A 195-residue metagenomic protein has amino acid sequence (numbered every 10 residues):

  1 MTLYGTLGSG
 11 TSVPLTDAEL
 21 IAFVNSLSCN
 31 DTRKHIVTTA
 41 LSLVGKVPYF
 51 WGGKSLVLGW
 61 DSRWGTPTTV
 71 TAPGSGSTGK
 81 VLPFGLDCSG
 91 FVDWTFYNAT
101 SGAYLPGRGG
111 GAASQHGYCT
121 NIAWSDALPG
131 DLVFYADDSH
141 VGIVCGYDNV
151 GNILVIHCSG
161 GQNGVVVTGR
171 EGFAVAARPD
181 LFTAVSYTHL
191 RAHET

Functional and structural regions predicted by a protein language model:
T2-S89, W94-A99: N-terminal capping segments
P48-L86, F134-A177: Glycine-rich catalytic cores of cysteine/serine-nucleophile enzymes that process amide/ester linkages in cell-envelope
D87, D131, E194: Acidic active-site catalytic centers that drive phospho-/nucleotidyl reactions and related ester hydrolyses
D93, Y97-T168: ...with weaker cross-activation on analogous glycine-rich loops/strands in unrelated enzymes
D180: Conserved catalytic-core subdomain
A184-S186: Acidic, proline/serine/threonine- and glycine-rich low-complexity intrinsically disordered segments
T188-T195: Conserved small/polar residues in nucleotide/adenosyl-binding loops
